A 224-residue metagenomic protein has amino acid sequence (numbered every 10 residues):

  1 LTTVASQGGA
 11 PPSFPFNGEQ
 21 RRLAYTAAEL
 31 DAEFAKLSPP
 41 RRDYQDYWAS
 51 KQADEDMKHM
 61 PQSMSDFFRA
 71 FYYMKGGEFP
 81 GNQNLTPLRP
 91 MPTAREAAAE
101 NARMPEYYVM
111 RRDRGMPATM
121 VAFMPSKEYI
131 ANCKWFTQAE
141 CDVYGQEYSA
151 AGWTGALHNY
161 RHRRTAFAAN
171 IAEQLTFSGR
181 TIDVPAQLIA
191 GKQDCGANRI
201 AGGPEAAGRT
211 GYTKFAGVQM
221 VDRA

Functional and structural regions predicted by a protein language model:
T2-G217: Flexible "cap/lid" subdomain of the alpha/beta-hydrolase fold that forms the substrate-access gate
A216-A224: Short glycine-rich catalytic loops that host catalytic nucleophiles or stabilize transition states across multiple
